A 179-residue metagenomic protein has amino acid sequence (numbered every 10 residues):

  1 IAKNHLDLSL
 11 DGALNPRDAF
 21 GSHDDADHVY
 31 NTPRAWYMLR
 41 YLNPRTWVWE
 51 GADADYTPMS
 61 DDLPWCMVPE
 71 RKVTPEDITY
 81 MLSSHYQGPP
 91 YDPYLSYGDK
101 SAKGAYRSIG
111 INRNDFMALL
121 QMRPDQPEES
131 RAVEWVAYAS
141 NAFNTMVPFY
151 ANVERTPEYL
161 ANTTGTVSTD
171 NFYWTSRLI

Functional and structural regions predicted by a protein language model:
I1-I179: C-terminus-biased signal that marks the final domain/tail of proteins
